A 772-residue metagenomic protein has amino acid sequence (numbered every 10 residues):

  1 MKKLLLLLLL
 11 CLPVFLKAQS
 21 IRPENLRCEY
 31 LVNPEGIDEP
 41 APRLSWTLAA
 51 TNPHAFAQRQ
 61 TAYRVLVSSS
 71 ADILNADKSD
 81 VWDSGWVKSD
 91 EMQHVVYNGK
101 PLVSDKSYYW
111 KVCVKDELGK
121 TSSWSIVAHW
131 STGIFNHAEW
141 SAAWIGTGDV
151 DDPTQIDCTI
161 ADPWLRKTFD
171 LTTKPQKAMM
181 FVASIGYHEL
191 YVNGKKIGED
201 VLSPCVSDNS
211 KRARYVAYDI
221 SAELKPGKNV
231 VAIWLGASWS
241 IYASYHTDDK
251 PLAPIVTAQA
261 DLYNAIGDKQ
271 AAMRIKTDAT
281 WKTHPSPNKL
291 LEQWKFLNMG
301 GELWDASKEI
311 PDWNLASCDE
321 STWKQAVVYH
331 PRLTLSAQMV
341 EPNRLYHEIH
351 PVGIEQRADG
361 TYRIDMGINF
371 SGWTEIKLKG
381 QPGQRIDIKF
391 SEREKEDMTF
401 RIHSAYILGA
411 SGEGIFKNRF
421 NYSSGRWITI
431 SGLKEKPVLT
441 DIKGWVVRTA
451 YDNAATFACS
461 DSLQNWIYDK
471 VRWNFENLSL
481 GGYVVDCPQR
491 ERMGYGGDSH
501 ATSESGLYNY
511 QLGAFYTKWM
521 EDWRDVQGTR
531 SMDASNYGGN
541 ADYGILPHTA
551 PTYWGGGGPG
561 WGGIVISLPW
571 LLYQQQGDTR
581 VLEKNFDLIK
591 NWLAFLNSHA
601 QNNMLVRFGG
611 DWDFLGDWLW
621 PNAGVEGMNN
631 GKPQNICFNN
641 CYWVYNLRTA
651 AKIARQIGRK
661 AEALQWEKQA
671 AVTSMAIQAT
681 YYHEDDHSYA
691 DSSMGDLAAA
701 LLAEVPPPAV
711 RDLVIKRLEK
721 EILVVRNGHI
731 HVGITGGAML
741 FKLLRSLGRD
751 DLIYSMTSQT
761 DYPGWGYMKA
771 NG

Functional and structural regions predicted by a protein language model:
M1-R22: Bacterial Sec-dependent N-terminal signal peptides
K3, I354-Q356, Y682: Assembly/interface hotspot detector across virion components, adhesins/toxins, and nucleic-acid enzymes
C11, L16, I220, N418 (+4 more regions): Short, flexible, glycine/charge-rich loop motifs used to bind or transfer phosphoryl groups or to couple energy/partner
I21-S107, K111-Q489, G497-D498, A514-F515 (+5 more regions): Extracellular/oxidizing-compartment recognition motifs
G494-G772: Active-site core of glycosidic bond-cleaving carbohydrate-active enzymes
